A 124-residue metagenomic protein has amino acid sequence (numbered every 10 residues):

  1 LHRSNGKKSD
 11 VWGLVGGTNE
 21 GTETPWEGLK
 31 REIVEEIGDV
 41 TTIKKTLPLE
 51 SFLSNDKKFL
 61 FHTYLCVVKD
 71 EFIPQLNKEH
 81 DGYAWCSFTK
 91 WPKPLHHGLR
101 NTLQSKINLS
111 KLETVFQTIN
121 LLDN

Functional and structural regions predicted by a protein language model:
L1, L29, I33, Y83: Hydrophobic pocket/interface hotspot
L1-L14: N-terminal strand-loop-strand
W12, H97-G98: Short aromatic-enriched loop/helix-cap "lid" or pocket-rim segments at secondary-structure transitions that line
L14-L47: The catalytic Nudix box helix
N19, W91-P94: A generic structural signal for short hydrophobic patches within well-formed alpha-helices
E50-I73, E79, A84-K90, K106-N108 (+2 more regions): Active-site-adjacent beta-strand/loop module that shapes the phosphate/pyrophosphate-binding cleft
G98, Q104-L109: A small-molecule sensor/coupling module
